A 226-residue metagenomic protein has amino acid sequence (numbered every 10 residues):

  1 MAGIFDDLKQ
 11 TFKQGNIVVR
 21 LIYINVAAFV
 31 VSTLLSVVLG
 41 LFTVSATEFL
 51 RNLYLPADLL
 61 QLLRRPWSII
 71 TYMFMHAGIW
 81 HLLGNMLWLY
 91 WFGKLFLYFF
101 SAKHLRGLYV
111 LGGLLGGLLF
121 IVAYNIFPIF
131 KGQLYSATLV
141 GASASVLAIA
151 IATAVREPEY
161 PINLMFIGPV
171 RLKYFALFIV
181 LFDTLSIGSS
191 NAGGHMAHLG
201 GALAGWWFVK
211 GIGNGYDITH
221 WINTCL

Functional and structural regions predicted by a protein language model:
M1-L226: A detector for small-residue-rich transmembrane helices and their helix-helix packing motifs
